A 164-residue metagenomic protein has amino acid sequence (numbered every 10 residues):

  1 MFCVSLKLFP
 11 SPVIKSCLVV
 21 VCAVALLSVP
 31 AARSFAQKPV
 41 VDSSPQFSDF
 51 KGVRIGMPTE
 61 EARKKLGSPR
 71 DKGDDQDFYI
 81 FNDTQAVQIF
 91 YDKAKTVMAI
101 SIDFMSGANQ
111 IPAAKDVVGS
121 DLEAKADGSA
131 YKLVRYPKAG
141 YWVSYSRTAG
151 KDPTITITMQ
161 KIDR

Functional and structural regions predicted by a protein language model:
M1-V13: N-terminal secretory signal peptides that target proteins for export/translocation
V4-S5, C17-L18, T59: Generic extreme N-terminus detector
P12, Q37-K38: Short, positively charged
C17-S28: Bacterial N-terminal signal peptides
V29-Q37: Signal peptide processing junction and immediate N-terminal pro/mature segment of secreted/exported proteins
P39, S43, F47, R54-R164: A cross-family detector of function-defining hotspots
